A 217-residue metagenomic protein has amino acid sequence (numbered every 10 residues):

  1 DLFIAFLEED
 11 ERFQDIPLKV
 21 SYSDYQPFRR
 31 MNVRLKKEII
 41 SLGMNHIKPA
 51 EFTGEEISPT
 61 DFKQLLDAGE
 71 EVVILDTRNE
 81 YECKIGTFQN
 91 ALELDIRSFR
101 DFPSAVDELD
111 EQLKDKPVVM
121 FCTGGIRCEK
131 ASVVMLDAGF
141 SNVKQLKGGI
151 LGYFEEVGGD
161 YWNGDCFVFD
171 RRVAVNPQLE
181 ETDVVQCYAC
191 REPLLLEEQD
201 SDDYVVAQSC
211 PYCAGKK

Functional and structural regions predicted by a protein language model:
D1-E55, N79-V118, I126-K217: Rhodanese-like catalytic fold shared by cysteine-dependent sulfurtransferases and DSP/PTP-type phosphatases
F52-G69: Internal catalytic-core helix/loop-beta-alpha segment that presents or stabilizes conserved functional determinants
V72: Hydrophobic "anchor" residues on beta-strands that sit immediately upstream of conserved functional sites
